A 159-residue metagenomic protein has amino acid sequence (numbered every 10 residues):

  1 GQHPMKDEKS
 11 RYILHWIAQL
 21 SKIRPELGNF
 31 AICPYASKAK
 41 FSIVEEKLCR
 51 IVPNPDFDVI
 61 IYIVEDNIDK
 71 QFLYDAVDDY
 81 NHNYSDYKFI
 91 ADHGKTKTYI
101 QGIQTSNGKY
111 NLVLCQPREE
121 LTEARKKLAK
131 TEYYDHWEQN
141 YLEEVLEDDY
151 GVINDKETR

Functional and structural regions predicted by a protein language model:
G1-R159: Expand to "…catalyze enediolate/carbanion chemistry for C-C bond making/breaking, isomerization, decarboxylation
